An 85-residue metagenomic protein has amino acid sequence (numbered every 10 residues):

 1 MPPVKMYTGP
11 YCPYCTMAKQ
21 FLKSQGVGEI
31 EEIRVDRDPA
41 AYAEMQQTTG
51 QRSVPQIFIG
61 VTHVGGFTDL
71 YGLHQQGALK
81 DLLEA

Functional and structural regions predicted by a protein language model:
M1-E29: Local sequence-structure signature of Cys/Sec-based thiol-disulfide redox active-site neighborhoods
G28-Y42: Thiol-based oxidoreductase modules, predominantly thioredoxin-like and allied folds used for disulfide exchange
Q47-S53: Thiol/disulfide oxidoreductase modules built on the thioredoxin-like
I59-A85: Non-catalytic, surface beta->alpha helical segment in thiol-disulfide oxidoreductase systems
